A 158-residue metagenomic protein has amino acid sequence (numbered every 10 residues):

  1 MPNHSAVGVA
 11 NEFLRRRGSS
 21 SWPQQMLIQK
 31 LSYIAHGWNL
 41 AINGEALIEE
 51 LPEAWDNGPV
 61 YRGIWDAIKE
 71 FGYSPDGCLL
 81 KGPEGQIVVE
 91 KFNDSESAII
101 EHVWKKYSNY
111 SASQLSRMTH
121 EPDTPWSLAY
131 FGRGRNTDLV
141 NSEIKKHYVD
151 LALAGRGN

Functional and structural regions predicted by a protein language model:
M1-N158: Domain-edge interaction signal
